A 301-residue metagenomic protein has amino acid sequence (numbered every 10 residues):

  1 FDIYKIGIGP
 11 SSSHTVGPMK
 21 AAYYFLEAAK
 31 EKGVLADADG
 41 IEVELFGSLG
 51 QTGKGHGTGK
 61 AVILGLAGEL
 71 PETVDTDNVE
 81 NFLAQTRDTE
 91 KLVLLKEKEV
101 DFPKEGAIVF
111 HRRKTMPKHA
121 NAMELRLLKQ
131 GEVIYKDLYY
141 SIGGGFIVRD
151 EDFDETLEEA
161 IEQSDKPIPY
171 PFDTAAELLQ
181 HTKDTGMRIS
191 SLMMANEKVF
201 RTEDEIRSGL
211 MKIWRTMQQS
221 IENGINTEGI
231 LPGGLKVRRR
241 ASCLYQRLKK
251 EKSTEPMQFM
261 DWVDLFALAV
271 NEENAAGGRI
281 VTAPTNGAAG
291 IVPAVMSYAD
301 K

Functional and structural regions predicted by a protein language model:
F1-I8, M19-L45, H56, L70-T73 (+4 more regions): Non-transmembrane, aqueous-exposed alpha-helical and coiled segments at domain scale
Y4-A22, G55, A276-V295: Conserved phosphate/anionic-ligand binding catalytic regions in large, soluble enzymes, centered on
G7-G17, L49-G50, R201-S208: A short N-terminal beta->alpha junction/helix N-cap motif
A21, T58-G59, N121, I213 (+1 more regions): Generic hydrophobic, aliphatic-rich segments that mediate packing or membrane embedding
F25-A28, V62-G65, A294, Y298: Stable alpha-helical structural segments in soluble proteins, enriched in small hydrophobic residues
V34-A36, T115-H119, E272-N274: Solvent-exposed alpha-helices and their adjacent loops that cap or buttress functional pockets in soluble metabolic
I41-S191: Beta-sandwich/jelly-roll carbohydrate-recognition scaffolds of carbohydrate-active enzymes
F200-K301: Accessory "access/gating" subregions that flank catalytic or transport cores
